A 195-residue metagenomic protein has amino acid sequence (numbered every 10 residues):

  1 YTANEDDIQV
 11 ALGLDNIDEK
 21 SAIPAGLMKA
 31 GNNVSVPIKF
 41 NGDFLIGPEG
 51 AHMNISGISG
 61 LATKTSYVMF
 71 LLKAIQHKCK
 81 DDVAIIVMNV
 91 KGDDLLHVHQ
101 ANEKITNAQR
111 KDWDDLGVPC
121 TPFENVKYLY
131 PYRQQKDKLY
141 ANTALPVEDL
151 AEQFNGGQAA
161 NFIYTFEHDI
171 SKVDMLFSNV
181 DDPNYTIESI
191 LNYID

Functional and structural regions predicted by a protein language model:
Y1-D43: Charged, amphipathic alpha-helical linker segments immediately N-terminal to NTP-binding catalytic cores
I8, I17, I23, I38 (+9 more regions): Weak global preference for isoleucine
K29-K127: Glycine-rich phosphate-binding loop of nucleotide-binding enzymes
D81-Y193: P-loop NTPase motor core
